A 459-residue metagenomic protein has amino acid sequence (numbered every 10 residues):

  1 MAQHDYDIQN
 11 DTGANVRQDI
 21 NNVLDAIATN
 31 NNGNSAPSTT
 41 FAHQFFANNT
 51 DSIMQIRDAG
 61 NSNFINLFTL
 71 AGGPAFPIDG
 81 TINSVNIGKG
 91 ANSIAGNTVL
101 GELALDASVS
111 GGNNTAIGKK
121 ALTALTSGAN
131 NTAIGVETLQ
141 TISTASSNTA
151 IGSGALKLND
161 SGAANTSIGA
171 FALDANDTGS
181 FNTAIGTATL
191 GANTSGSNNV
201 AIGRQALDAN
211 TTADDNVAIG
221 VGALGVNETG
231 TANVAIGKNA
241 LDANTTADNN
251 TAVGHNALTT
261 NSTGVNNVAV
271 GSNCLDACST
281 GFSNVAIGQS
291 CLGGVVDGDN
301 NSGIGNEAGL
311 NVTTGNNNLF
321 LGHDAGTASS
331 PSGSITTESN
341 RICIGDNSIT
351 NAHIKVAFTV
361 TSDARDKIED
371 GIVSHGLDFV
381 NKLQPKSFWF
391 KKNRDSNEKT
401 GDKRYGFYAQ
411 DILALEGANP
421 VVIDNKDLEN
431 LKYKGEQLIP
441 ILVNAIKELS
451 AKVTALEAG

Functional and structural regions predicted by a protein language model:
M1-N21, A455-G459: Short, intrinsically disordered N-terminal pre-domain segments
G13-F45, N49-S52, N63-G72, G88-K89 (+1 more regions): Extracellular/surface-exposed low-complexity repeats and stalk/linker segments enriched in Gly/Pro and small polar
V16-R17, N21-V23, T50-D51, N61 (+4 more regions): A signal for long, low-complexity, Ser/Thr/Asn-enriched, surface-exposed stalk/shaft and domain-boundary segments
D51-I56, N340-C343: Extracellular disulfide-bonded cysteine-rich modules/repeats
I65-G72, N351-A357, E369, E398-R404 (+1 more regions): Short amphipathic beta-strand/extended segments with alternating polar/hydrophobic composition
L67-I78, I344: Flexible coil/loop interruptions and hinge/linker segments embedded within long fibrous stalks
D79-D363: Glycine- and small/polar-enriched repetitive beta-structure motifs of secreted/surface proteins
L122, L258, S362-G459: Intramolecular chaperone/auto-protease modules of tailspike-like proteins
